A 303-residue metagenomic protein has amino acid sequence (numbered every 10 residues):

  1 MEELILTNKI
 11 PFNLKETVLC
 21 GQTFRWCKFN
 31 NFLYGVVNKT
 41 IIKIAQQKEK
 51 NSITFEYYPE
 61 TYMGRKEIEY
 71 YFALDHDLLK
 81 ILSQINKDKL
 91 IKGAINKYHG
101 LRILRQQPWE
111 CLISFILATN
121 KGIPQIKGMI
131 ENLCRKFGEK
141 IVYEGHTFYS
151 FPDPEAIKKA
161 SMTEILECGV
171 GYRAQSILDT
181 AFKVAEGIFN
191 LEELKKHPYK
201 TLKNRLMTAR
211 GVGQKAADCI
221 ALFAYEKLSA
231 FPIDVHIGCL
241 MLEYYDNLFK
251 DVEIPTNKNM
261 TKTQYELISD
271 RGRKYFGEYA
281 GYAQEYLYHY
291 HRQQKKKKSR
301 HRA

Functional and structural regions predicted by a protein language model:
M1-A303: HhH-family (HhH-GPD) DNA N-glycosylase catalytic core used in base-excision repair
